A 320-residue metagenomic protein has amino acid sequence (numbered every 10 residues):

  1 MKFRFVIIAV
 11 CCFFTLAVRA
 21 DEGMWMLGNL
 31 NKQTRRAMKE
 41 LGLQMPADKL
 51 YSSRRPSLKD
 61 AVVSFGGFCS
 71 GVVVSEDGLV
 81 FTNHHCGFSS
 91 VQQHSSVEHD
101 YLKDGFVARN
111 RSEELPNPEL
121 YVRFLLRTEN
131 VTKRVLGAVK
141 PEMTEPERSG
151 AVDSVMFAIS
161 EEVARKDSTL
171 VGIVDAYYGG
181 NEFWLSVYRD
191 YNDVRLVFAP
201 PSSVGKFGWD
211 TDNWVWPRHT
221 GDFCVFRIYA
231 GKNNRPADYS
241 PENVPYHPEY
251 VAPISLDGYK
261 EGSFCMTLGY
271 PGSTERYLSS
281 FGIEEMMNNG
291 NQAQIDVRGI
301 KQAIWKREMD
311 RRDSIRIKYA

Functional and structural regions predicted by a protein language model:
M1-E22: Bacterial Sec-dependent N-terminal signal peptides
L16-A320: Terminal presequence/propeptide segments associated with secretion/organelle targeting and zymogen/polyprotein
